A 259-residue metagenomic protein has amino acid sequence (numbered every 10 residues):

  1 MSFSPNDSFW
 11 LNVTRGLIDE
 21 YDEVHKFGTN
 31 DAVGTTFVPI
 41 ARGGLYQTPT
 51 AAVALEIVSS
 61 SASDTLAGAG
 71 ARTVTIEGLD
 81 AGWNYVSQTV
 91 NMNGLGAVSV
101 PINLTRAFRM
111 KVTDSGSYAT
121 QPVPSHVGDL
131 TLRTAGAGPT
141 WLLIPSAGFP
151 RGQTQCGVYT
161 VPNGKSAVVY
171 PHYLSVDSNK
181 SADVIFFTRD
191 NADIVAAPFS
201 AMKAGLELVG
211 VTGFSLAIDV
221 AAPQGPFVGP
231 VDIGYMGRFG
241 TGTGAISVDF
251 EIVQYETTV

Functional and structural regions predicted by a protein language model:
M1-R106, T113-V259: Beta-strand-centric surfaces of beta-sandwich/beta-rich domains
